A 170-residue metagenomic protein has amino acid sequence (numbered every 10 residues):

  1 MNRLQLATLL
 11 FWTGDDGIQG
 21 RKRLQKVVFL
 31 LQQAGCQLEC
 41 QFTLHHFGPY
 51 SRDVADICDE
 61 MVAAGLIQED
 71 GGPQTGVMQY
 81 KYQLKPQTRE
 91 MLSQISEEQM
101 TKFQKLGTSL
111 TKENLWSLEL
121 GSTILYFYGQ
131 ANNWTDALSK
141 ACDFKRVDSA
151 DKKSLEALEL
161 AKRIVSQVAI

Functional and structural regions predicted by a protein language model:
M1-I170: Domain-edge interaction signal
